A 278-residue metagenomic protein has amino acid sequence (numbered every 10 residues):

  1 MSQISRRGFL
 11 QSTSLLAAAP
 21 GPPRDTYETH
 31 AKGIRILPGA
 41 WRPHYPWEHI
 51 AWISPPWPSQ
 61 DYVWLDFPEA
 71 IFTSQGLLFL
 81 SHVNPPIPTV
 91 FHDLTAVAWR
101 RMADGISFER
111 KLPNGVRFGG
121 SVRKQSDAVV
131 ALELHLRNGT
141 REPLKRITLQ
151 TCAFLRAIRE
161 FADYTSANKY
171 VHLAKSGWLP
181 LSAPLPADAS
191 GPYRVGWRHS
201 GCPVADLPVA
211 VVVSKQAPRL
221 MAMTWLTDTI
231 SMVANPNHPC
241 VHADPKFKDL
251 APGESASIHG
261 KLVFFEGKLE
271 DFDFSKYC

Functional and structural regions predicted by a protein language model:
S2-L16: N-terminal secretory signal peptides and thylakoid transit peptides that target proteins across membranes
G21-P86, I106, V129, K215-Q216: Beta-strand-rich N-terminal accessory domains
P22-L37, P86-P88, H92, A98-G105 (+2 more regions): Beta-strand-rich recognition/accessory modules
W47, D61, D104-I106, V116 (+3 more regions): Residues at beta-strand starts and edge strands
Q75-D127, I147: Extended, loop-rich substrate-binding clefts of extracytoplasmic carbohydrate-active enzymes
E109, S121, E133-R137, C152 (+1 more regions): Residue-level recognition of well-ordered beta-strand positions that form the cores of beta-sheet-rich folds across
Q125-H172: Acidic (Asp/Glu-rich), glycine- and aromatic
T151-C152, R159, T165-A217: Active-site/ligand-binding surface loops and adjacent short beta/alpha elements that line catalytic pockets across
